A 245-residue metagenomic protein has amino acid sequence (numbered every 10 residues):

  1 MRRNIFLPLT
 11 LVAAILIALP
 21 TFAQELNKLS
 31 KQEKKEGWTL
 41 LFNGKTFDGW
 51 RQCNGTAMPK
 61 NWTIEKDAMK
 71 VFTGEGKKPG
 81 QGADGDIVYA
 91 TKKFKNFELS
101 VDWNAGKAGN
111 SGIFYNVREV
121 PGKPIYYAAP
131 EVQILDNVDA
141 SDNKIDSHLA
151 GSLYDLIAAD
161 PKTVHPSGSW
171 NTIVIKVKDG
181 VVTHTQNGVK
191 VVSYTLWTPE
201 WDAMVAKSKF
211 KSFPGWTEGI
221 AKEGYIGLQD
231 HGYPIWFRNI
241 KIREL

Functional and structural regions predicted by a protein language model:
M1-T10: Bacterial N-terminal signal peptides that target proteins for export
L9-A18: Bacterial N-terminal signal peptides
T21-L245: Carbohydrate-interacting regions of secretory-pathway proteins
